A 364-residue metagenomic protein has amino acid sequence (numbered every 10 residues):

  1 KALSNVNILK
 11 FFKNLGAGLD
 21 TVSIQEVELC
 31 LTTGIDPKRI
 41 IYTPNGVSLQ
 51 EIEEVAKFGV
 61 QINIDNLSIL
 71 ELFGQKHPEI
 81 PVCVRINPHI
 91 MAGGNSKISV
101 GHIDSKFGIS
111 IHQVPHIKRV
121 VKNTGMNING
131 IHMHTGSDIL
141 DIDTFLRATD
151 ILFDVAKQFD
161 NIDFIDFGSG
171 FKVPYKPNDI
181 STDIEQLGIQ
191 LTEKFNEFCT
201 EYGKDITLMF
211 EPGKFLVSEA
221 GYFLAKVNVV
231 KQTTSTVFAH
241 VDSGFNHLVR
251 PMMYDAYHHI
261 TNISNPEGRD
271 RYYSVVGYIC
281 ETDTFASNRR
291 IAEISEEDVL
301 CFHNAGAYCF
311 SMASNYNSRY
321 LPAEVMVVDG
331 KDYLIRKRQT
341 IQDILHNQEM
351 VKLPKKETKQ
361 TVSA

Functional and structural regions predicted by a protein language model:
A2-F164, V173, K194, C199: Active-site-proximal beta-alpha core segment in soluble small-molecule metabolic enzymes
T43, D65, R85, H134 (+6 more regions): Generic beta-strand/beta-sheet core signal
I90-M91, D163-D179, M209-A220, L248-V249: Flexible glycine/acidic-rich beta-alpha junction loops that bind and position SAM and/or redox cofactors in anaerobic
I128, D183-L187, K204-I206: Conserved N-terminal glycine/acidic-rich loop preference
D141-R147, Y175-L187, V217-V229, S287-R290: Short glycine/threonine-rich loop-to-helix capping motif typified by GTGT followed within a few residues by an Asp-Pro
I180-I189, S318-L321, V325: C-terminal helical cap(s) of enzyme catalytic domains, especially alpha/beta-barrels
Q190-N196, E211: Cofactor-centric catalytic regions
D205-A364: Charged (often Lys/Glu-rich) extended helix/loop segments that serve as interaction or gating elements
